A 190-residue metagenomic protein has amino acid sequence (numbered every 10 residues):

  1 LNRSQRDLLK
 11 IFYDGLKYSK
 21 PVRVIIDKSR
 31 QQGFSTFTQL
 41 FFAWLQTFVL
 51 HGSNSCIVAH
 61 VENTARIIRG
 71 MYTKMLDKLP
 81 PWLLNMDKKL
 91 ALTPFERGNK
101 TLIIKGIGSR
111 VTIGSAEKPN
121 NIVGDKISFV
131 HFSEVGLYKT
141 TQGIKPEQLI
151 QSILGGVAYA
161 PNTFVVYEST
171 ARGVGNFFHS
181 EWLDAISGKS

Functional and structural regions predicted by a protein language model:
L1-S190: Phosphate/NTP-binding elements of NTP-utilizing enzymes
